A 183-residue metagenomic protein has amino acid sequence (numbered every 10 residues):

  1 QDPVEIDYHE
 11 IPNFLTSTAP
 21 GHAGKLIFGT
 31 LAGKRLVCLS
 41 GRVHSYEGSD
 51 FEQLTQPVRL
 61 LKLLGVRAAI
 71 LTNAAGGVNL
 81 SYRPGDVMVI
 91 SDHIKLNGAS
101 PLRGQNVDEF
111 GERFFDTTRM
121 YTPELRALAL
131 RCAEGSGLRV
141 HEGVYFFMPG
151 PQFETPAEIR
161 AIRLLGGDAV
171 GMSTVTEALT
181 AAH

Functional and structural regions predicted by a protein language model:
Q1-T117: Metabolite-binding pocket within alpha/beta catalytic cores that recognizes anionic/polar moieties
P20-A23, G48-T55, R119-A127, Q152-P156 (+1 more regions): Electropositive phosphate-/nucleotide-binding environments in soluble metabolic enzymes
T30, K62, E134, R163 (+1 more regions): Anion (oxyanion) recognition and catalysis
K34, V66, D92-K95, A99 (+4 more regions): Generic secondary-structure signature for well-ordered alpha-helical cores
S45-D50, F146-P149, G166-G167: Short, flexible loop segments at the rims of nucleotide/cofactor-binding pockets, characterized by
R119-R163: Active-site rim beta-loop-alpha module in soluble metabolic enzymes
Q152-H183: A C-terminal functional module that forms or caps the active site or interfaces directly with catalytic machinery
